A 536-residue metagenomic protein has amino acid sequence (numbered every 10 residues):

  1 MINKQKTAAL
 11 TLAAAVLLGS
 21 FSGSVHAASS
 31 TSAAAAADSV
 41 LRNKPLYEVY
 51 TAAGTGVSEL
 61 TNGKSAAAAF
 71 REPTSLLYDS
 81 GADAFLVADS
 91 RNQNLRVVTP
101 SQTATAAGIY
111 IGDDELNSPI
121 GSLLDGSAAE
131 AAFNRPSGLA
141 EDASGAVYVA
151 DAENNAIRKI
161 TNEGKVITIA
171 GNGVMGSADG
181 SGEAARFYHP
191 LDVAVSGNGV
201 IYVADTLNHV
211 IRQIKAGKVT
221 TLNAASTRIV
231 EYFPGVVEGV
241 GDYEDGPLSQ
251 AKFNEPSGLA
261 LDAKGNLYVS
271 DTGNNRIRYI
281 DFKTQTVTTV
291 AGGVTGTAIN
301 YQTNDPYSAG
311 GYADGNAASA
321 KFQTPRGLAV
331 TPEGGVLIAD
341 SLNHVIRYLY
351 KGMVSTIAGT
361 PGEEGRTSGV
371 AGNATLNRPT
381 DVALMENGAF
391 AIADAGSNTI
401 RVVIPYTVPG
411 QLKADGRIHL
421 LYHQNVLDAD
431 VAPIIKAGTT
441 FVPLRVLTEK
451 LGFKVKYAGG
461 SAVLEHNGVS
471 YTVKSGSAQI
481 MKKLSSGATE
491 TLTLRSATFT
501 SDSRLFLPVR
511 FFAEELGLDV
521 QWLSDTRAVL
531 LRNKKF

Functional and structural regions predicted by a protein language model:
L41-E72, Q102-R135, V166-H189, V219-E255 (+3 more regions): Gly/Pro-rich loop segments of beta-rich domains
Y78-A82, E141-S144, V195-N198, L261-K264 (+2 more regions): Residue-level detector of Asp-centered blade-edge/turn motifs that repeat once per structural unit in beta-propeller
A84-L86, A146-Y148, V200-Y202, N266-Y268 (+2 more regions): Conserved beta-propeller blade signature
S90-R91, A152-E153, T206-L207, T272 (+5 more regions): Short loop/turn segments immediately following the C-termini of beta-strands
V98-Q102, I160-K165, I214-K218, D281-Q285 (+2 more regions): Short loop/turn segments that connect beta-strands within beta-propeller blades
V370, N377-K413, A528-L531: Blade-level signature of beta-propeller repeat domains, shared across WD40, Kelch, NHL, RCC1 and BNR/Asp-box propellers
I404-F536: Primary recognition of N-terminal secretory signal peptides and signal-anchoring hydrophobic helices
